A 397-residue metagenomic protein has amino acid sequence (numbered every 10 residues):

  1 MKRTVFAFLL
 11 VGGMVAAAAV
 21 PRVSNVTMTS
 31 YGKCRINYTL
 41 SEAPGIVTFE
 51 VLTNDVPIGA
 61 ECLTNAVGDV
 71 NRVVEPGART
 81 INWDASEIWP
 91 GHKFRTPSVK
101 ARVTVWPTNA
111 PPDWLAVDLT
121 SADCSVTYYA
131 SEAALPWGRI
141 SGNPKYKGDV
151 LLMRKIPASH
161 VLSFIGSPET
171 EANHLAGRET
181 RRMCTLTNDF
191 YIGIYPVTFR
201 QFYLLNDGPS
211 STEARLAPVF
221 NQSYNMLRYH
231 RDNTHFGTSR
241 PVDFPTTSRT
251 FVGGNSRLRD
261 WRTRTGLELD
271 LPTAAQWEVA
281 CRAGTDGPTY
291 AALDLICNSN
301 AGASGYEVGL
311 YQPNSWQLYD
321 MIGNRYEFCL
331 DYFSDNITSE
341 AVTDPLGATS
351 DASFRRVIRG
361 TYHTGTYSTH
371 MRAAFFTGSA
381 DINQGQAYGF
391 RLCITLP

Functional and structural regions predicted by a protein language model:
K2-R3, A18-P21, E50, S98-G208 (+5 more regions): Short, compositionally biased
T4-M14: Sec-dependent N-terminal signal peptides
A18-A110: Long, compositionally biased, intrinsically disordered segments
Y38-E42, I194-P196, D320: Non-cytosolic beta-sheet module surface loops
E169, D232-R372: Functional-site microenvironments in short loops/helix caps that host divalent-cation chemistry
L346-S350, T377-Q384: Short proline/glycine-enriched turn/loop segments at secondary-structure junctions
